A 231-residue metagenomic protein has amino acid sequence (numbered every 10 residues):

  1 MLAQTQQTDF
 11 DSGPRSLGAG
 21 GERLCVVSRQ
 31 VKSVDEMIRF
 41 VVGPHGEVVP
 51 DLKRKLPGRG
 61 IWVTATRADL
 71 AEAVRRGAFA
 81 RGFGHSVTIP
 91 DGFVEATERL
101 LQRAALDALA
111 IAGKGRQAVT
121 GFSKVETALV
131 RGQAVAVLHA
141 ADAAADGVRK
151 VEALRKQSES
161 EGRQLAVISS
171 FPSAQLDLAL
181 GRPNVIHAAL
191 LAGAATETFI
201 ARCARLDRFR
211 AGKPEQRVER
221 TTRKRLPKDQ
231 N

Functional and structural regions predicted by a protein language model:
M1-E22, I200-N231: Basic Arg/Gly/Lys-rich low-complexity intrinsically disordered segments
M1-R76, R81, H85: N-terminal cysteine/histidine-rich coordination modules
L24-V27, Q133, R149-L165: Short helix-coil boundary/hinge micro-motifs
R29, Q102, A110-G113, L129-V130 (+5 more regions): Signal for well-folded cores of large energy- and translation-related assemblies
K32, A68-L70, D142-A145, S173-Q175 (+1 more regions): Conserved nucleotide-binding/hydrolysis micro-motifs of P-loop NTPases
R59-G60, G115-R116, A134-A136, G162-A166 (+1 more regions): Short active-site oxyanion
R67-G147: Extended interfacial segments that mediate partner engagement and assembly in macromolecular machines
I168-T221: Helix-rich interaction surfaces within compact, conserved domain-sized segments that mediate assembly or partner
